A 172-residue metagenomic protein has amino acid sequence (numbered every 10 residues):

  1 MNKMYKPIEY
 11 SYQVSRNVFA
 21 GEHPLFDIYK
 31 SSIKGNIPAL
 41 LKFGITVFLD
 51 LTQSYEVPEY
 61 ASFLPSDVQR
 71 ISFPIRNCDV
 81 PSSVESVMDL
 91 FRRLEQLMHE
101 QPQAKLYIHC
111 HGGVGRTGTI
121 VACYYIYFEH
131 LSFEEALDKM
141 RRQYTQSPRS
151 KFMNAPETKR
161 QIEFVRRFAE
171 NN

Functional and structural regions predicted by a protein language model:
M1-L106, T119-N172: Cys-dependent protein tyrosine phosphatase-like superfamily
C110: Short cysteine clusters
R116: Conserved SAM/SAH-binding loop-helix junction of Class I S-adenosyl-L-methionine-dependent methyltransferases
